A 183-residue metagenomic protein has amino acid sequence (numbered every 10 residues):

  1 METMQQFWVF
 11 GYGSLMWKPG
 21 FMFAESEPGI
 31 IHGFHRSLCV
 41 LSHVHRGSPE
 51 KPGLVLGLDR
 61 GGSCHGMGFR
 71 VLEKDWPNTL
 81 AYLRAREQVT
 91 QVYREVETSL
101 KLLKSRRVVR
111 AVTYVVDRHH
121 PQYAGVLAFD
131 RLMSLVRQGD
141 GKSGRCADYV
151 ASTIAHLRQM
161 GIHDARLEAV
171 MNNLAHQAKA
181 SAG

Functional and structural regions predicted by a protein language model:
M1-G183: A glycine-rich, hydrophobic/aromatic-adjacent loop/helix-cap motif
